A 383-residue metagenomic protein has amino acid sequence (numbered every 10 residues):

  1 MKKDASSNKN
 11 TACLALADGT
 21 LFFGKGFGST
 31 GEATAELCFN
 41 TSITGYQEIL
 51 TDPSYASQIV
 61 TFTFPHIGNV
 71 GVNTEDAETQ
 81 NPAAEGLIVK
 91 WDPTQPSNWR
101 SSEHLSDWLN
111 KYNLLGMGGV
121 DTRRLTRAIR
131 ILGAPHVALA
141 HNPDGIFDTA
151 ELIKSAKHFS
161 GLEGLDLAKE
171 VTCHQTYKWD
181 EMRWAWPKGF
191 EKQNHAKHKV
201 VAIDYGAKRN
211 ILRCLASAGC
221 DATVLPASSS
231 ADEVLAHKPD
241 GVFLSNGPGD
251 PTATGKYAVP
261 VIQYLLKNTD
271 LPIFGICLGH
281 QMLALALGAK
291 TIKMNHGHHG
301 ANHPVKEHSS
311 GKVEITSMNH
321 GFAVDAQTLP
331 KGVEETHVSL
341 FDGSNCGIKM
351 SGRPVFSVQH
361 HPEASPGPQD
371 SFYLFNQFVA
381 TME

Functional and structural regions predicted by a protein language model:
K2-S228, D232, A236-H237, G249 (+2 more regions): RNA-binding accessory domains that recognize and position tRNA/RNA substrates
G26-F27, P65, N319, M350 (+1 more regions): Residue-level structural signal for beta-strand termini and adjacent loop
L115, K199, P272-F274, K290 (+1 more regions): Proline-centered loop/turn at the N-terminus of a beta-strand
K192-A196, K267, K349: Short, flexible hinge/linker loops that cap or flank conserved catalytic cores
K199-I203, T316-S317, F356-H360: Active-site-proximal beta-strand elements of phosphoester/diester hydrolases
G241-A326, G367-T381: Cysteine-nucleophile active-site neighborhood
G311-R353: Catalytic beta-strand/loop cores that center a nucleophilic Ser/Cys/Thr and support acyl-enzyme chemistry
G347-E383: A glycine-centered loop/beta-turn motif at secondary-structure junctions
